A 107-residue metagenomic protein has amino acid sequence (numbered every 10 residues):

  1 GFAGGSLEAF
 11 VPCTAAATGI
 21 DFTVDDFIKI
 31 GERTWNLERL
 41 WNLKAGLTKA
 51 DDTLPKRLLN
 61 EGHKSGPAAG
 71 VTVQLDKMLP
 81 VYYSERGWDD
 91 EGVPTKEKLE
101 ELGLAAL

Functional and structural regions predicted by a protein language model:
G1-L107: Domain-length cofactor-binding catalytic modules of enzymes
